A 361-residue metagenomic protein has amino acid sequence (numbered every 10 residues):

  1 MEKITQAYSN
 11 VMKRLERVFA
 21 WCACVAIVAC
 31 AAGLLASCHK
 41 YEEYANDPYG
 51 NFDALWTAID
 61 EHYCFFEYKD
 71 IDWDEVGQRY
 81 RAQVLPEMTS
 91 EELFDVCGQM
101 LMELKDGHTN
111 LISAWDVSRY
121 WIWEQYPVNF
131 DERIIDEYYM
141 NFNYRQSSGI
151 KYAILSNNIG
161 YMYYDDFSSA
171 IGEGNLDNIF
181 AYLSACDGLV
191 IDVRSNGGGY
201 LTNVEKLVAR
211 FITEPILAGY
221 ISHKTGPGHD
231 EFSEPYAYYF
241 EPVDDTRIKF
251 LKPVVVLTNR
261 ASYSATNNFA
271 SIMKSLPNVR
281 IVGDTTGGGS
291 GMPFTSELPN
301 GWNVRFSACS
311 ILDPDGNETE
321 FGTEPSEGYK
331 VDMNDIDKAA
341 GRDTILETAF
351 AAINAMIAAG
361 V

Functional and structural regions predicted by a protein language model:
M1, S9-L15, I171-N175, L183 (+4 more regions): Charged/polar interaction segments and conserved charged motifs
M1-A36: Sec-dependent bacterial lipoprotein signal peptides
I4, Y8-V11, A20, P48 (+3 more regions): Intrinsic-disorder-associated interaction segments
A7, A20, A29, E137-Y138 (+2 more regions): Intrinsically disordered, low-complexity N-terminal regions enriched in serine/proline/glycine with scattered basic
C22-C24, C30, C64, C97 (+2 more regions): Generic recognition of cysteine residues
A32, L183-A185, I248: Alpha-helix termination/capping residues and helix-transition junctions
S37-K224, G228-Y239, T295, N303 (+1 more regions): Flexible, low-complexity junctional segments that flank or bridge functional domains
H39-W56, N158-I159, G197-V361: C-terminal "post-core" interaction segments
